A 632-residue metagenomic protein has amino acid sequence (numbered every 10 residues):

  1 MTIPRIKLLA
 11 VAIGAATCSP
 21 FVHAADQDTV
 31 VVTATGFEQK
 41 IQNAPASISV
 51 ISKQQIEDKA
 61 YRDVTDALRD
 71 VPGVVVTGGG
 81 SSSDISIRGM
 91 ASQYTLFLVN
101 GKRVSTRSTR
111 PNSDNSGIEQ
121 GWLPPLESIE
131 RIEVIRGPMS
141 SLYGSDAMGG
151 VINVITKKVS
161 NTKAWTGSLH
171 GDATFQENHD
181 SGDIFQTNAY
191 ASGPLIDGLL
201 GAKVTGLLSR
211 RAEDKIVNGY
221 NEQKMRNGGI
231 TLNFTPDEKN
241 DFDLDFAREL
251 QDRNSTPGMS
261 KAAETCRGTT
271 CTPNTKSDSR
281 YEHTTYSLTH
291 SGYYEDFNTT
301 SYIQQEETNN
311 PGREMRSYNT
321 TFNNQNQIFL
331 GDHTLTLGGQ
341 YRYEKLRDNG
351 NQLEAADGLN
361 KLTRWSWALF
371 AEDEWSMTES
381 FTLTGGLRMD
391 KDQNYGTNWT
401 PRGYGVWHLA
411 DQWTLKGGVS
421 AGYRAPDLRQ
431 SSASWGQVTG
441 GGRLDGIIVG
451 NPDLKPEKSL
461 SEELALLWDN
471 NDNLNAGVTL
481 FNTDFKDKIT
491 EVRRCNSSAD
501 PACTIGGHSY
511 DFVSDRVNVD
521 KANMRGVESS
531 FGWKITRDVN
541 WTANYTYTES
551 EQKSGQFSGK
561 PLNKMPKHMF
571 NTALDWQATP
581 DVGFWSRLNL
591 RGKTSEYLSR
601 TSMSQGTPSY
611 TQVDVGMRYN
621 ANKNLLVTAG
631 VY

Functional and structural regions predicted by a protein language model:
T2-A12, S192-P194, L207, N233-T235 (+1 more regions): Conserved C-terminal beta-signal and adjacent last beta-strands/turns of outer-membrane beta-barrel proteins
V64-A67, S83-S86, F97-N100, E119-W122 (+3 more regions): N-terminal periplasmic accessory domains that precede and gate Gram-negative outer-membrane beta-barrel machines
R103, S108, A263-C266, K345-R347 (+5 more regions): Surface-exposed extracellular loop regions of Gram-negative outer-membrane beta-barrel proteins, predominantly
R103-R136: Short acidic/polar hinge/loop motifs at secondary-structure boundaries that mediate gating or recognition
N161-S279, D487: Periplasmic-side early beta-strands and strand-to-turn transitions of outer-membrane beta-barrels
S168-H170, S376-S380, F481-D484, T504-S599: Gram-negative outer-membrane beta-barrel transporters
N233-Q251, N274-N398, R402-A410, L474-F481 (+2 more regions): Face-selective signature of the C-terminal outer-membrane beta-barrel domain
T321-Q325, G338, L362, A368-F370 (+4 more regions): Outer membrane beta-barrel strand-and-loop segments of large Gram-negative receptors, especially TonB-dependent
